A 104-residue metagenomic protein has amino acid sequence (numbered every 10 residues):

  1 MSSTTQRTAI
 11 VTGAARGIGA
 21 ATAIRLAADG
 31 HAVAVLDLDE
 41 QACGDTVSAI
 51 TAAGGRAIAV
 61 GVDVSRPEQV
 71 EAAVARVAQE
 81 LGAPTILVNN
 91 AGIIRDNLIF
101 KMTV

Functional and structural regions predicted by a protein language model:
S2-A34: Canonical Rossmann dinucleotide-binding motif of NAD(H)/NADP(H)-dependent dehydrogenases/reductases, specifically
T4-T5, A53-R56, R76-L87, R95: A glycine-rich helix->loop->beta "capping" turn within Rossmann-like NAD(P)(H)-dependent oxidoreductase domains
D29-T46: Conserved glycine-rich Rossmann-like NAD(P)H-binding loop of the short-chain dehydrogenase/reductase
V35, V60-G61: Conserved residues in the N-terminal Rossmann fold of short-chain dehydrogenase/reductase
E40-Q41, G61-A73, V104: The beta1-alpha1 cofactor-binding region of Rossmann-like NAD(H)/NADP(H)-dependent oxidoreductases
T46-G54: Short, conserved SAM-binding/catalytic segment of Class I S-adenosyl-L-methionine-dependent methyltransferases
L98-I99: Substrate-binding pocket helix/loop in short-chain dehydrogenase/reductase
